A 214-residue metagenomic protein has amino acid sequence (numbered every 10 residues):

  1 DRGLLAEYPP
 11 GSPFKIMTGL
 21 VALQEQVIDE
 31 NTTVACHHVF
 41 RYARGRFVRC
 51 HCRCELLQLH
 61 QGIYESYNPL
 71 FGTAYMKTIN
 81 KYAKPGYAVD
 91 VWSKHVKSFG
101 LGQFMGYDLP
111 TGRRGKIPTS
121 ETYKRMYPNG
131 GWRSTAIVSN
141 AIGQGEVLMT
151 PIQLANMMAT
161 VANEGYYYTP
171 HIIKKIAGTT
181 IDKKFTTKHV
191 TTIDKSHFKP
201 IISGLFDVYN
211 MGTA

Functional and structural regions predicted by a protein language model:
D1-S12, M17-A214: Beta-lactam-recognizing serine transpeptidase/beta-lactamase-like catalytic domain environment
